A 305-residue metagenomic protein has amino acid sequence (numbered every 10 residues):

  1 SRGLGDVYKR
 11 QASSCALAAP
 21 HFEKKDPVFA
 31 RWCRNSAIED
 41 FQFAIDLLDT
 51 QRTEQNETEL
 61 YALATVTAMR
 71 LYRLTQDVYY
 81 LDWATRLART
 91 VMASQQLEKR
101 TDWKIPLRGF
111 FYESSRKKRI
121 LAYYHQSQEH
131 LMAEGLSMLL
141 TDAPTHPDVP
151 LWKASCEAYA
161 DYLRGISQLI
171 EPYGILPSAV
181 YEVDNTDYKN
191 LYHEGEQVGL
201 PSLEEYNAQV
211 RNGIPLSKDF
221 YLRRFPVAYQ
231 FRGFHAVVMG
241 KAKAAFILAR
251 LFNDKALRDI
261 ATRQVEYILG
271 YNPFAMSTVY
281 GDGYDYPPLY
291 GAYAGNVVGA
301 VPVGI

Functional and structural regions predicted by a protein language model:
G3-Y8: Short, small-residue-biased leader/transition segments that mark boundaries at the very start of proteins
R10-P27, L63-V78, T90, R116-L121 (+3 more regions): Well-ordered alpha-helical scaffold segments within catalytic/enzyme domains
F22, F41, L48, T75 (+6 more regions): Alpha-helical junction/boundary sensor with strong preference for TPR arrays
D40, L47-L48, E57-L74, W83-A88: Beta-propeller domains
D46-D49, F111-R119, L216-V227: Acidic/His metal-coordination segments adjacent to aromatic residues that form catalytic metal sites in metalloenzymes
Q96-L97, T101-W103, L121-Y124, Y162-I214 (+2 more regions): CBM-like carbohydrate-recognition segments
H130-M132, L216-L248, V265, V279 (+1 more regions): Eukaryotic scaffolding regions of large macromolecular assemblies
